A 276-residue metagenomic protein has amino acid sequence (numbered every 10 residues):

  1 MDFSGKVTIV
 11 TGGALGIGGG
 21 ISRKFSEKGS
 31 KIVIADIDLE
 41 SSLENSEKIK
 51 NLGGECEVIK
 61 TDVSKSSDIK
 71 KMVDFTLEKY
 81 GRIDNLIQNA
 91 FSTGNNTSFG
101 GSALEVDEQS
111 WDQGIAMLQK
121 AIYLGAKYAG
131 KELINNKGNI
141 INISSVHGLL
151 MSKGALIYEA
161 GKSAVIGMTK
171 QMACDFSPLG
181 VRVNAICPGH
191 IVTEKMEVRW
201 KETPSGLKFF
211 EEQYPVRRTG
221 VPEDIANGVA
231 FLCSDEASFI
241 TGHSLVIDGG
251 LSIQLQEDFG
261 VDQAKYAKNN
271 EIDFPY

Functional and structural regions predicted by a protein language model:
D2-V33: Canonical Rossmann dinucleotide-binding motif of NAD(H)/NADP(H)-dependent dehydrogenases/reductases, specifically
T97-D112, F210: Substrate-binding pocket helix/loop in short-chain dehydrogenase/reductase
A126, G161, T169: Active-site helix of classical SDR
K131, C174-P178, S238: Alpha-helical segment proximal to the catalytic Tyr-Lys
S145: Residue(s) in the substrate-gating loop at a strand-loop-helix junction that position the organic substrate next
A185, S205-I240, I247-G249, F274-Y276: C-terminal helical subdomain
T241-Y276: Short C-terminal tail/terminal secondary-structure segment of NAD(P)H-dependent dehydrogenase/reductase domains
